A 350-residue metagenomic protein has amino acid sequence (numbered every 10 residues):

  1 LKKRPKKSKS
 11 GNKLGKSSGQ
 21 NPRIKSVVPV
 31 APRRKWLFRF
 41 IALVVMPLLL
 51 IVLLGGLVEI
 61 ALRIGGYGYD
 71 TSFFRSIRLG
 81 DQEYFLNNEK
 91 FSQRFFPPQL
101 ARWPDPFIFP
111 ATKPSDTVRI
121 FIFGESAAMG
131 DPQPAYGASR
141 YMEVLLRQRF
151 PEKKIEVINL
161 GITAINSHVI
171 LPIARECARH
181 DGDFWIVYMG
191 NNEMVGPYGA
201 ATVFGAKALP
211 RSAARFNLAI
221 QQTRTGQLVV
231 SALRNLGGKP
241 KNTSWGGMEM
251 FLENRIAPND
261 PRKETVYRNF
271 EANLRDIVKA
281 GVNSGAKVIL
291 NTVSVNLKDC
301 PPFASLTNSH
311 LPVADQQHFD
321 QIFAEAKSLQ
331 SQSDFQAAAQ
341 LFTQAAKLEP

Functional and structural regions predicted by a protein language model:
L1-R39: N-terminal Lys/Arg-rich, disordered targeting/topogenic segments
L43-I60: Hydrophobic membrane-insertion alpha-helices, especially the h-region of bacterial N-terminal signal peptides
G65-F150: Membrane/wall-proximal cationic-aromatic binding patches
T117-R119, K153-E156, H180-W185, V282-I289: Loop/turn elements at helix/coil->beta-strand transitions in domains of secreted/extracellular proteins
S126-Q133, N159-L160, D260-Y267: Second-shell loop/turn segments in exported
I158-N166: Short beta->alpha junction loops
I170-D183: Short, well-structured alpha-helical segments in soluble
G190-P350: Serine-dependent acyl-ester chemistry module
